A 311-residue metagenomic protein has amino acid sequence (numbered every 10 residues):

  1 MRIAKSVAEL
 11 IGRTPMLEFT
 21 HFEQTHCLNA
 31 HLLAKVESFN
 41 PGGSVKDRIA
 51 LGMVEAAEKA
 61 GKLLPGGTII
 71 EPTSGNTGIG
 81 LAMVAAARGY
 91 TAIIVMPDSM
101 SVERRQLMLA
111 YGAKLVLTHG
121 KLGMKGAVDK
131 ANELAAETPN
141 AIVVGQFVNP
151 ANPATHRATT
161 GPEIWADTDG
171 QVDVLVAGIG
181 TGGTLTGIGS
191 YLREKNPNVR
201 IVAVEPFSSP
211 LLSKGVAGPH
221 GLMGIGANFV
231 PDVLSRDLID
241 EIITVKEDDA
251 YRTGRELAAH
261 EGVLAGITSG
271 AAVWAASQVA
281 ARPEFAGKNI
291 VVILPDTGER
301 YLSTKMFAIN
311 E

Functional and structural regions predicted by a protein language model:
M1-E311: PLP-dependent amino-acid enzyme catalytic core
